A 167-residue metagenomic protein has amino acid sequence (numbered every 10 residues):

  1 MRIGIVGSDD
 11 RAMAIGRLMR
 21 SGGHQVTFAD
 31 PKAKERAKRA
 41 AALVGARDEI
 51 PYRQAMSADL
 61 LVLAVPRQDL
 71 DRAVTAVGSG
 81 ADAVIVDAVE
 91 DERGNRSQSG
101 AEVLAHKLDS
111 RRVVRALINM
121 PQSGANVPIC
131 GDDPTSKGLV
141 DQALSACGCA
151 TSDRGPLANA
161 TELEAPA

Functional and structural regions predicted by a protein language model:
M1-L43: NAD(P)+-binding Rossmann beta1-loop-alpha1 motif at the extreme N-terminus of oxidoreductases
A14, L18, K107, A143: Rossmann-fold NAD(P)-dependent oxidoreductase module
A40, D109-R112, G124-P166: Internal alpha-helical scaffold of NAD(P)-dependent oxidoreductase catalytic cores
G45-R53, G155: Short acidic-hydrophobic, aromatic-tinged amphipathic segments that line or gate anion-handling sites
P51-N95: Rossmann-fold NAD(P) dinucleotide-binding segment
A88-P121: Rossmann-fold NAD(P)-binding glycine/threonine-rich loop
